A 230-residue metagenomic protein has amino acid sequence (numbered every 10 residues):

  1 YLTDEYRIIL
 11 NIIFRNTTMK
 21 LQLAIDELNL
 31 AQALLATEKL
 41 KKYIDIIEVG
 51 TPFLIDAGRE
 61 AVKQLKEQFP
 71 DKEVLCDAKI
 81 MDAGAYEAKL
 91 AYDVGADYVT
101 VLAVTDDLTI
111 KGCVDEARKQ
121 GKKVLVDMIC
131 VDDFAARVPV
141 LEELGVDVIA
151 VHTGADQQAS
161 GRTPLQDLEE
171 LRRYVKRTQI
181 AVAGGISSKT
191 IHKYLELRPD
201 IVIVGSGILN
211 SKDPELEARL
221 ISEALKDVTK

Functional and structural regions predicted by a protein language model:
Y1-T18: Short, Lys/Arg-enriched N-terminal segments with co-localized hydrophobic residues within the first ~10-30 amino acids
T18-A85, F134, L141: Conserved N-terminal beta1-alpha1 strand-loop-helix module at the mouth
L21-I25, I47-V49, V74-A78, V99-V101 (+4 more regions): Hydrophobic faces of well-ordered beta-strands that scaffold small-molecule active sites in alpha/beta enzyme cores
F69-C113: Glycine/small-residue-rich loop that forms an oxyanion/phosphate-binding "nest" at active or ligand-binding sites
G84-K89, D133-L141, I186-D200: Catalytic cores of alpha/beta
T100-D107, A150-Q158, P199-A218: Glycine-rich phosphate-binding active-site loops on the catalytic face of alpha/beta enzymes
C113, L209-K230: C-terminal helical cap(s) of enzyme catalytic domains, especially alpha/beta-barrels
R137-E169, T178, E217: Glycine/Thr-rich beta-alpha phosphate-binding loop at enzyme active sites
